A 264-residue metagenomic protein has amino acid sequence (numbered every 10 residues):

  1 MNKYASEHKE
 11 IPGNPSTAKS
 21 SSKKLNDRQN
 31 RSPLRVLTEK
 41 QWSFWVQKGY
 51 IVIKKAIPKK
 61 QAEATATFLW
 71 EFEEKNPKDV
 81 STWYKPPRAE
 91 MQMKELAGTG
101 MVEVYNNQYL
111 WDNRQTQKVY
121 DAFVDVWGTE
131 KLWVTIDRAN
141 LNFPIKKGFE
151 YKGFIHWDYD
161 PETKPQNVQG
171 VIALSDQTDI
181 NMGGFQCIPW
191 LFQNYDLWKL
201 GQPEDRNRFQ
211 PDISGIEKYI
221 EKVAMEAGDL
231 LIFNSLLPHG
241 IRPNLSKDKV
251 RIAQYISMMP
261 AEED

Functional and structural regions predicted by a protein language model:
N2-Q47, K54-E162: Non-heme Fe(II)-dependent double-stranded beta-helix
E73, P77, M259-D264: Double-stranded beta-helix
D125-W133, E162-P165, A173-N181, N194: Secondary-structure boundary elements
A139-K147, D160, L174-D179, W190-N194: Short acidic/polar capping segments at secondary-structure boundaries
G170, K249-E263: A short hydrophobic beta-strand segment most commonly corresponding to one strand of the jelly-roll/cupin
L174, L237, M258-P260: Short beta-strand segments enriched in hydrophobic/aromatic residues within well-folded beta-rich domains
Q177-R242: Double-stranded beta-helix
